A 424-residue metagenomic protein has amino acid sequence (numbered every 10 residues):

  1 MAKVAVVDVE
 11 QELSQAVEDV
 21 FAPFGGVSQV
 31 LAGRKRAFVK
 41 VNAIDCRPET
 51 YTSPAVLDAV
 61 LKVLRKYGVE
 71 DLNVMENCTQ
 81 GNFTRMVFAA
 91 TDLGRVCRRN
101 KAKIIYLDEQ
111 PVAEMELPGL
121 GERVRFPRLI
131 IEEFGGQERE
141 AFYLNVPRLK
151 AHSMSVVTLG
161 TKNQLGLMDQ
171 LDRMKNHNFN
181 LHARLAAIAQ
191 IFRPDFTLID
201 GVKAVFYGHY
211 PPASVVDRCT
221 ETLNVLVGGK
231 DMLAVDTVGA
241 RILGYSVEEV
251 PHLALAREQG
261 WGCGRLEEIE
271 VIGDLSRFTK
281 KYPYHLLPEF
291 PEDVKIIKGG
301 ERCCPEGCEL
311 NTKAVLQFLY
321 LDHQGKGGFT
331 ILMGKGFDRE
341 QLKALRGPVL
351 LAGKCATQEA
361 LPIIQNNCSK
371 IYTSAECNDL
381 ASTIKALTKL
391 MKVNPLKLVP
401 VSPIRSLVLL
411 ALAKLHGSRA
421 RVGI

Functional and structural regions predicted by a protein language model:
M1-I424: N-terminal and secondary-structure boundary signal
